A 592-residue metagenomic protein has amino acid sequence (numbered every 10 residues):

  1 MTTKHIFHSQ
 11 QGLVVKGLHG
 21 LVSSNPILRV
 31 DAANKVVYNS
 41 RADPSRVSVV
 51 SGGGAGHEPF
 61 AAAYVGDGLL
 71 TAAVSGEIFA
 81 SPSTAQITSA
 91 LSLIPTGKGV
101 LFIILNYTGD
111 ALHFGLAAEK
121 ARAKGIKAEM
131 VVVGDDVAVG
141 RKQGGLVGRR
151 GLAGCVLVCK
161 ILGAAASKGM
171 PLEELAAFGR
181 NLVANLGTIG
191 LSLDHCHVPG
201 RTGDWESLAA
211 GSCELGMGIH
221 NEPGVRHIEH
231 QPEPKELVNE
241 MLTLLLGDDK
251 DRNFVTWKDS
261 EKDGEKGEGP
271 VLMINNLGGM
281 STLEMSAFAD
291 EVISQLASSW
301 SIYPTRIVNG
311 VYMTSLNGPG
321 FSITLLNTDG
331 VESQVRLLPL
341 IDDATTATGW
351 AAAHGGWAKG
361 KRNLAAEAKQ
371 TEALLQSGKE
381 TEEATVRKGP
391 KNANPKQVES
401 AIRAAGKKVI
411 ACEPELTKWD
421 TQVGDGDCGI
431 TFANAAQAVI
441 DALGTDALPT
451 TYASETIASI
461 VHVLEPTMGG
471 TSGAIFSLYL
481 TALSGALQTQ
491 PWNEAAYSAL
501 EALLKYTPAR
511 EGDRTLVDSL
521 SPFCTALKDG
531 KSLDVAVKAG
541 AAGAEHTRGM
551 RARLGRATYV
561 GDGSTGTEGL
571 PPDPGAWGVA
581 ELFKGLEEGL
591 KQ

Functional and structural regions predicted by a protein language model:
M1-Q592: N-terminal loops that bind phosphate or other acidic moieties and the adjacent beta-alpha structural core
